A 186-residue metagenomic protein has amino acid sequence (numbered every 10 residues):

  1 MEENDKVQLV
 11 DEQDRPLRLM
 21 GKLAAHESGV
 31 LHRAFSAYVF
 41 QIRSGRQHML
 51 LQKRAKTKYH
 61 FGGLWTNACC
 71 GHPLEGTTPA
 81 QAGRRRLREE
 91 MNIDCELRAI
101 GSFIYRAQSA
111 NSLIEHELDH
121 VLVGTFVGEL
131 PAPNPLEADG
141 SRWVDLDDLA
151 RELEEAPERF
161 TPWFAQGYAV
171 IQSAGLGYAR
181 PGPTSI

Functional and structural regions predicted by a protein language model:
M1, L31, I114-L118: Residue-level preference for beta-strand/loop junctions
E2-G45: Acidic, metal-coordinating catalytic segment for phosphate/diphosphate chemistry, firing primarily on the Nudix
G21-L23, G63, C69, E75 (+1 more regions): Nudix hydrolase/Nudix homology domain
A24-F35, G45-R85, E89: Conserved Nudix-box catalytic region and its N-terminal flanking loop in Nudix hydrolases and closely related
I42, R54-A55, S102, V127: Histidine- and/or cysteine-centered catalytic micro-motif in compact active-site loops
I42-H48, N111-L113: Short, solvent-exposed loop/turn segments that connect beta-strands within catalytic domains and beta-strand-rich
I93-S102: A short coil-to-beta-strand element that immediately follows conserved catalytic motifs
